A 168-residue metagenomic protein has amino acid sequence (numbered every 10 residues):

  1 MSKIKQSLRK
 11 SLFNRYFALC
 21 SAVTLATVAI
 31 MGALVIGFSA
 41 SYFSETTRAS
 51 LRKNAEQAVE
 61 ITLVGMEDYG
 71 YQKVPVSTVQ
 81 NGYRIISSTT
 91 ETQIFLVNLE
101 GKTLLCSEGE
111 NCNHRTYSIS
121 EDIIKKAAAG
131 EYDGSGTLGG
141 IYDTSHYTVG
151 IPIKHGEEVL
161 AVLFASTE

Functional and structural regions predicted by a protein language model:
M1-S2, L163: Short, charge-rich amphipathic interface segments used for partner binding and complex assembly
S2-T103, E108-R115: Juxtamembrane segments flanking the first transmembrane helix of membrane-anchored signal-transduction proteins
S77-Q80, E108-T144: Extracytoplasmic/periplasmic sensor domains and loops in membrane signaling proteins
L99, I141-D143, H155-E158: Short strand-connecting beta-turns/loops that link adjacent beta-strands
K154-G156, L163-E168: Helix-start (N-cap) segments at beta->loop->alpha junctions that couple sensory/regulatory domains to adjoining helices
